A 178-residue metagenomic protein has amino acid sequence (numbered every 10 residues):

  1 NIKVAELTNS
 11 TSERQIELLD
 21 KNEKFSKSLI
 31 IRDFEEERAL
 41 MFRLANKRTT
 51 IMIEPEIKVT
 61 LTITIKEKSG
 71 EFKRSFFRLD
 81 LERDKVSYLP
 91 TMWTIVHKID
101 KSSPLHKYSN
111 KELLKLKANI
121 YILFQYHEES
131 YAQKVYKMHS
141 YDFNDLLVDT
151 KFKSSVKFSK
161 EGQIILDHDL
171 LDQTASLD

Functional and structural regions predicted by a protein language model:
I2-N9, R14-D178: Cytoplasmic (intracellular) domains, linkers, and terminal tails of multi-pass ion channels
